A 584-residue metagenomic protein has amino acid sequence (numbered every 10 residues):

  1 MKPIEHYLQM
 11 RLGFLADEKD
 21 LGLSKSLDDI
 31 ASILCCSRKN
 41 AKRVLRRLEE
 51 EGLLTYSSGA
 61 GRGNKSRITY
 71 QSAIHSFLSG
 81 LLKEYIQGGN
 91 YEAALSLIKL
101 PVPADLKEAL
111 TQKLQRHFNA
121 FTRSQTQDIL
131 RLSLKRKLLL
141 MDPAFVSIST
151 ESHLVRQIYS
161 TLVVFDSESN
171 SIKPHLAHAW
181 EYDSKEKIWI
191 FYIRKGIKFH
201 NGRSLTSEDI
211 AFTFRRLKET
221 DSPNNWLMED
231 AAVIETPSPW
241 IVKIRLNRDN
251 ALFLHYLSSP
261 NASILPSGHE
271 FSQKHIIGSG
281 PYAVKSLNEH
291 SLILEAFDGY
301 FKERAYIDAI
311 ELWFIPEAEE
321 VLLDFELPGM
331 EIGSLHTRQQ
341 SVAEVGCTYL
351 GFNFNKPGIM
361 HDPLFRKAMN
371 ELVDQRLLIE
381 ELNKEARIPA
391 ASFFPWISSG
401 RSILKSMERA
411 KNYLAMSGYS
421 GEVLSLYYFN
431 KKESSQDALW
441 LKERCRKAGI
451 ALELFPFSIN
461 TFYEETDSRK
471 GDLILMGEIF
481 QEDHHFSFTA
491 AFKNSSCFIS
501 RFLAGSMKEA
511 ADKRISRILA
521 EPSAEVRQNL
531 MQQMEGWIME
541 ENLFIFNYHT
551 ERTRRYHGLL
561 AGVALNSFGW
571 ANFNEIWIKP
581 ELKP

Functional and structural regions predicted by a protein language model:
D20-G22, V44, S147, A179-P223: Aromatic- and charge-enriched surface segment that lines or borders ligand/interaction sites
R67, N225-S267, S286: Surface-exposed binding/hinge segments that line and control ligand-binding clefts or catalytic entry sites
P103, A491-H557: Extracytoplasmic/peripheral linker and loop segments enriched in polar/acidic and small residues with frequent Thr/Pro
S133-Y182, G569: N-terminal lobe/hinge region of extracytoplasmic solute-binding protein
V146-S149, H153-Y159, V163, S167-E168 (+1 more regions): Gly/Pro-rich hinge or "lid" segments in bacterial periplasmic/extracellular proteins
G299-R338, E344-V345: Ligand-site clamp/hinge motif
H361-E443: Append "and occasionally in soluble cytosolic enzymes with long acidic Gly/Pro-rich linkers
Y556-P584: Long beta-strand-rich cores associated with HINT superfamily self-processing modules
